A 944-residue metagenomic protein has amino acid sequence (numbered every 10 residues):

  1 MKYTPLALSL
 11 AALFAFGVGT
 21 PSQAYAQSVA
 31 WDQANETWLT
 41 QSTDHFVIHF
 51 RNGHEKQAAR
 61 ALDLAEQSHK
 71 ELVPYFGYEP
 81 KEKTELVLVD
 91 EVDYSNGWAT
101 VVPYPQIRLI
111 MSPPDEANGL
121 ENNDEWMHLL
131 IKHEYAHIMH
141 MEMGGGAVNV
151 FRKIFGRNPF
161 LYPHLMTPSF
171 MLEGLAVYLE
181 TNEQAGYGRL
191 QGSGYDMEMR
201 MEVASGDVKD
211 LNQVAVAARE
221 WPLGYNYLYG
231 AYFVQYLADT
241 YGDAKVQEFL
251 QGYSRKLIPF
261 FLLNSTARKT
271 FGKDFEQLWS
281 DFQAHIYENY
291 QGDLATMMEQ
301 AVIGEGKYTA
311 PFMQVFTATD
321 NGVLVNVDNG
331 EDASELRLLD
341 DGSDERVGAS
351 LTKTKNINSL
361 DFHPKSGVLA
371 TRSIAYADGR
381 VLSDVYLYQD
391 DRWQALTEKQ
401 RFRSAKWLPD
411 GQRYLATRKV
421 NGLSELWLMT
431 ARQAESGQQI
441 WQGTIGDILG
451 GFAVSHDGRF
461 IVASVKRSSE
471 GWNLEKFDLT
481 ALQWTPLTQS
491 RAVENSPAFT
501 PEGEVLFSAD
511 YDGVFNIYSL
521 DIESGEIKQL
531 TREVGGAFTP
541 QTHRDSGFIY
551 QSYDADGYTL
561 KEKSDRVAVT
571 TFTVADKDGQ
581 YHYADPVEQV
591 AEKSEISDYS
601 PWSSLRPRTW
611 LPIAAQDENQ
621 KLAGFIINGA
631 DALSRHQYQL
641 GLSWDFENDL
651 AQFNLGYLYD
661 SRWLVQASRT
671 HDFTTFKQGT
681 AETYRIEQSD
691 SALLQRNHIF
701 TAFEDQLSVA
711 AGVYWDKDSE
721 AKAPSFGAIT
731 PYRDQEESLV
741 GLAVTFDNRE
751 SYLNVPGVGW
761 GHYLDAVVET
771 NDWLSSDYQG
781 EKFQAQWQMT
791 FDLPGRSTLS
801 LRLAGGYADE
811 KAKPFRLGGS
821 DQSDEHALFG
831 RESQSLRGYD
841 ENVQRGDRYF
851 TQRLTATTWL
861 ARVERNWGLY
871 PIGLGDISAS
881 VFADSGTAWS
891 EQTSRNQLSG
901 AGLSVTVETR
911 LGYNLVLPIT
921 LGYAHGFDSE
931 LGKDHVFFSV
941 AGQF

Functional and structural regions predicted by a protein language model:
A26-Y162, P168, V216, L262: Juxtacatalytic substrate-recognition/specificity segment
S28-D32, Y104, G119-L130, I138 (+2 more regions): Acidic/His/Gly-enriched intrinsically disordered linker/tail segments that often contain short helix/coil "MoRF-like"
V29-A30, T37-T40, G224, F249-Q251 (+5 more regions): Beta/coil-rich, acidic/histidine-enriched accessory regions frequently appended to metallopeptidases
R189, S193, A310, V327-L336 (+11 more regions): A flexible loop/linker signature enriched in serine peptidases of the S9 family
A295-T296, P311, V327, A509 (+5 more regions): Outer-membrane beta-barrel initiation region
K399-Q400, P601-F646, V665-F673, K677-T680 (+4 more regions): Transmembrane beta-strand segments that form the barrel wall of outer-membrane beta-barrel proteins
S594, S600, T670-D672, T680-T683 (+5 more regions): C-terminal outer-membrane beta-barrel translocator/porin domains of Gram-negative envelope proteins and their
R608-W610, K621-A623, S634-Y638, A651 (+12 more regions): Outer-envelope beta-barrel architecture signal
